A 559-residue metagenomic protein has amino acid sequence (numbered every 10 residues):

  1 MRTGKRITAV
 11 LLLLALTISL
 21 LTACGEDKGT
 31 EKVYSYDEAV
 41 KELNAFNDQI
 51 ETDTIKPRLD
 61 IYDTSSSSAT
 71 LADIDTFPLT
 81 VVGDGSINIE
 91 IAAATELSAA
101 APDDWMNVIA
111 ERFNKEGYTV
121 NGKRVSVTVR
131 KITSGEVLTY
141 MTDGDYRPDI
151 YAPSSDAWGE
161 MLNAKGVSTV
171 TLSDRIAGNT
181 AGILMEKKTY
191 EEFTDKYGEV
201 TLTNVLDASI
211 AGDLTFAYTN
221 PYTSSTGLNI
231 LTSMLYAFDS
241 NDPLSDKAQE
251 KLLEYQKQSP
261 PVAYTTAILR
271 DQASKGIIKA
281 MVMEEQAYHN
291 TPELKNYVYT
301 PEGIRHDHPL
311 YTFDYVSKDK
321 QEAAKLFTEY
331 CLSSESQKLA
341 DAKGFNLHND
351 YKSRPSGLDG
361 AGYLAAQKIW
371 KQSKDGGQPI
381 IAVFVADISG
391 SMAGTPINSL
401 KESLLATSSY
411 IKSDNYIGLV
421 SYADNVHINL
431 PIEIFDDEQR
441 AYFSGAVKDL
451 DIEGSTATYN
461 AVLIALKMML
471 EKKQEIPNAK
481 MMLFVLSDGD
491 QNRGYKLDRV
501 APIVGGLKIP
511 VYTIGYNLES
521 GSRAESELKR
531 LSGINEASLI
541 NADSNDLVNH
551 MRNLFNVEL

Functional and structural regions predicted by a protein language model:
L20-A23: C-terminal motif of bacterial Sec signal peptides marking the signal peptidase cleavage site
G29-N220: N-terminal segment of the mature folded domain
D75, K343-V383, S389-N398, S409 (+3 more regions): Acidic, polar low-complexity linker/tail segments
T171-G182, H289-S317, Q321: Periplasmic-binding protein-like
Y236-Y299: Ligand-binding pocket segment of bilobal, Venus flytrap-like solute-binding proteins
G377-D436, D451, Y459-A465, M482-L486 (+1 more regions): Von Willebrand factor
Y416-D449, I464-E475, G494-D498, G521-G533: Short beta-strand-loop
S487-I534, I540-N545, R552-L554: VWA/integrin I-like adhesion module and closely mimicked acidic/polar interface patches used
